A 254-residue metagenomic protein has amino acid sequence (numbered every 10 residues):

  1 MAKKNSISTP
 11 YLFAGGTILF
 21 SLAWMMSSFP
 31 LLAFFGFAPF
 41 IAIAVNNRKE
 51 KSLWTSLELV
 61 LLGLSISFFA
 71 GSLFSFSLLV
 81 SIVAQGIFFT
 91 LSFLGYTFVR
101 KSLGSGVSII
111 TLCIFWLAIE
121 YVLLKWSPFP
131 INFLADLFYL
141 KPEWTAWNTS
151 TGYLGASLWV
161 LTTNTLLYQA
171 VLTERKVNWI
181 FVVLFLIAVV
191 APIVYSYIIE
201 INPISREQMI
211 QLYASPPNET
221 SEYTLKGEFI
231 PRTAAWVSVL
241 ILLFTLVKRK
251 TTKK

Functional and structural regions predicted by a protein language model:
A2-K253: Membrane-embedded alpha-helical bundles of multi-pass enzymes that act on lipidic or dolichyl-linked glycan substrates
